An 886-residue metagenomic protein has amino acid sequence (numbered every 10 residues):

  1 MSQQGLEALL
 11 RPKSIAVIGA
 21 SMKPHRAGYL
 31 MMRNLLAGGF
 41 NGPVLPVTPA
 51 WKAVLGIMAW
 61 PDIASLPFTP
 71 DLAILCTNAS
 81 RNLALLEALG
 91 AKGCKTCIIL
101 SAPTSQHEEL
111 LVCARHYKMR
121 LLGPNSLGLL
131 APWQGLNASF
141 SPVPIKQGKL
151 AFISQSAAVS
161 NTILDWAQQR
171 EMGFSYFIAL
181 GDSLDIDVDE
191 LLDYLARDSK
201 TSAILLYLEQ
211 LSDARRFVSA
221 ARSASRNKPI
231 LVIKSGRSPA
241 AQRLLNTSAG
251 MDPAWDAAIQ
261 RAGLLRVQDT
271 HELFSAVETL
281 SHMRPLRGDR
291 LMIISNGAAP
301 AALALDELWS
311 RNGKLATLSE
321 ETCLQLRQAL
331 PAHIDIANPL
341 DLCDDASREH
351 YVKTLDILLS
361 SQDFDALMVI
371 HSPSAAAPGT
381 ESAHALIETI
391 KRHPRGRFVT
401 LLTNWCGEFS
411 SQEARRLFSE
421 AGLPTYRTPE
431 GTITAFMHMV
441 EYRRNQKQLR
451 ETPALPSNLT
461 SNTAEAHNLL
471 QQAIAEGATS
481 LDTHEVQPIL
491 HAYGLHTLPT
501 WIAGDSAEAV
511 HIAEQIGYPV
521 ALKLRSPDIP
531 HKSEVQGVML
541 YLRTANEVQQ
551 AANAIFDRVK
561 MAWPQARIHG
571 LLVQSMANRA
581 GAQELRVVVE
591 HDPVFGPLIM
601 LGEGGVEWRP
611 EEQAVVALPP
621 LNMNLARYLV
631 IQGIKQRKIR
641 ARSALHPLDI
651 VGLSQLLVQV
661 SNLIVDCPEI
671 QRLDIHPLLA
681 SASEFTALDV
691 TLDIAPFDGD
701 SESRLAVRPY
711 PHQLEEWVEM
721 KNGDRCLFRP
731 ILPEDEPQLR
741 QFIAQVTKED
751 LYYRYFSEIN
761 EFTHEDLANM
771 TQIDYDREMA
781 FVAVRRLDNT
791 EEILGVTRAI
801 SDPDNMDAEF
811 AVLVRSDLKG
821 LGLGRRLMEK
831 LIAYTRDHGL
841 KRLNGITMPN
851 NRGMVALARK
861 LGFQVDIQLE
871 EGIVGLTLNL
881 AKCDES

Functional and structural regions predicted by a protein language model:
M1-D689, F697: Catalytic-core regions of core metabolic enzymes, especially those transforming organic acids/acyl-group intermediates
A73, I675-P677, V690-L692, F810 (+2 more regions): A structural signal for short, well-ordered beta-strand segments
L522, V573, L692, A783 (+1 more regions): Short beta-strand element of the conserved SAM-dependent methyltransferase core
D698-S886: Long, contiguous binding/interaction regions
